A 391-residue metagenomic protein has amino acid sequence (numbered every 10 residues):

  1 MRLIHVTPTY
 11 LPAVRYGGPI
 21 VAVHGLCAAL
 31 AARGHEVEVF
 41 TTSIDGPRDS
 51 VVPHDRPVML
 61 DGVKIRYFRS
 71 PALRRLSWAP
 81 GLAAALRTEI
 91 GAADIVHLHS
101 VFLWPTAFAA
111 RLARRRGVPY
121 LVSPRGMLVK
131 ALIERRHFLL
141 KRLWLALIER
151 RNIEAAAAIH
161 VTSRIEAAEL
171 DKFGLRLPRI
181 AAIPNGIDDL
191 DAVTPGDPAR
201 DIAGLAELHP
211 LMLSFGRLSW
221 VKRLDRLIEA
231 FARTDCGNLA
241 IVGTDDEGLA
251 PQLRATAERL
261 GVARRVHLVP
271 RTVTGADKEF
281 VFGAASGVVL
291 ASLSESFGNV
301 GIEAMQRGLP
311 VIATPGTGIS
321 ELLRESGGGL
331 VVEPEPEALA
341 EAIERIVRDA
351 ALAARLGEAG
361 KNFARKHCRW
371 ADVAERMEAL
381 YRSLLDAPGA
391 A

Functional and structural regions predicted by a protein language model:
M1-P53, P57-D61, G91, G389-A391: N-terminal subdomain of nucleotide-sugar transferases
I4, D201, L205-K222, I228-T234 (+1 more regions): Conserved donor-binding/catalytic core segment of Leloir-type glycosyltransferases
S43, I165, G186: Carbohydrate-associated surface elements
D45-G46, I187, F215, N238-L253 (+1 more regions): Glycosyltransferase donor-sugar binding loop
R115, K141-A158: Membrane-proximal helix-turn-helix segments that form the acceptor-binding/catalytic region of lipid-linked
L293: Aromatic "clamp/platform" in nucleotide-sugar-dependent glycosyltransferases that forms part of the donor/acceptor
P310-T314: Short hydrophobic beta-strand element within catalytic cores of glycosyltransferases and related nucleotide-activated
E325, G329-E337, R345-A350: Conserved acidic donor-binding segment of nucleotide-sugar-dependent glycosyltransferases
